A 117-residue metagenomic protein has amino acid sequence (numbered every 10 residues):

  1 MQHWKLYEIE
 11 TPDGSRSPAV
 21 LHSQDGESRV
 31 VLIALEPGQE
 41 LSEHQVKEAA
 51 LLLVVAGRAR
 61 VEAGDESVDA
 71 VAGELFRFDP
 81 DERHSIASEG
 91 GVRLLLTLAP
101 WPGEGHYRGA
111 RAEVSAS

Functional and structural regions predicted by a protein language model:
M1-E27, E62-G64, A110-S117: A short, N-terminal "cap"/entry segment at the start of jelly-roll beta-barrel domains of the cupin/DSBH fold
S15-R16, R29-V46: Conserved short histidine dyad/triad with adjacent acidic residue
E48-R60, G64: Glycine- and acidic-residue-biased ligand/ion/polar-headgroup-sensing regions
V55-A56, V71-A72, G90: A cytosolic small-molecule/anion-sensing beta-strand core signal
G64-D81: Short acidic-glycine-tyrosine-enriched beta hairpin
R77, G90-H106: A short hydrophobic beta-strand segment most commonly corresponding to one strand of the jelly-roll/cupin
I86-S88: Asparagine-centered strand-capping/turn motif at beta-strand->loop junctions
